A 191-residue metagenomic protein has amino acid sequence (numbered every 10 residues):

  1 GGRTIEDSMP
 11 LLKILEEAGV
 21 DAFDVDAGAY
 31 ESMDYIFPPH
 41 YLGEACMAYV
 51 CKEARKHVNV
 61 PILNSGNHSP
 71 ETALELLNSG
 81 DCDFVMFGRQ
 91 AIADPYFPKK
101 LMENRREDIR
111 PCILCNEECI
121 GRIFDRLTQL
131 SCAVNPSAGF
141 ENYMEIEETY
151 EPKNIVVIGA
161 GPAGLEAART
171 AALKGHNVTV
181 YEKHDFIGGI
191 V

Functional and structural regions predicted by a protein language model:
G1-I158, P162-V178, K183-G188: Flavin-dependent oxidoreductase catalytic cores
